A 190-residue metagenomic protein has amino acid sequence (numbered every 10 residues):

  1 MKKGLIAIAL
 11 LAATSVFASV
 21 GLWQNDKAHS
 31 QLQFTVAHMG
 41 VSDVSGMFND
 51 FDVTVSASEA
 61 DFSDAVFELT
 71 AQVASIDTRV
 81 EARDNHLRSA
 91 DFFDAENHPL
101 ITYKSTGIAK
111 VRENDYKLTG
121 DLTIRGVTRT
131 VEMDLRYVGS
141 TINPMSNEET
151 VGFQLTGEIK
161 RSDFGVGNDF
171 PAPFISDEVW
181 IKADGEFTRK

Functional and structural regions predicted by a protein language model:
M1-G4: Positively charged n-region of N-terminal signal peptides that target proteins for export
I6-L11: Hydrophobic helical h-region of N-terminal Sec-dependent signal peptides in bacterial secretory/periplasmic proteins
A13-S15: N-terminal signal peptide c-region/cleavage motif recognized by signal peptidases
A18-K190: Low-complexity, acidic/polar, glycine-enriched regions of mature
